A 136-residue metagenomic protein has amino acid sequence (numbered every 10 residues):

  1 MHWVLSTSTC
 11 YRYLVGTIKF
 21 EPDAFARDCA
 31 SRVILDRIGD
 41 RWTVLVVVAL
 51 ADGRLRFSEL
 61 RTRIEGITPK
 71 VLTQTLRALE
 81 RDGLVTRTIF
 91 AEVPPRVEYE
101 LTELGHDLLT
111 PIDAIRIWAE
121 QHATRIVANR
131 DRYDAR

Functional and structural regions predicted by a protein language model:
W3-I18, P22, A26, H106-R136: Amphipathic alpha-helical dimerization/coiled-coil segments that flank or bridge DNA-binding/regulatory modules
V4-S6, L14, E65, L72 (+1 more regions): Low-complexity intrinsically disordered segments
F20, A24-V71, E98, H106: N-terminal helix-turn-helix DNA-binding core of bacterial DNA-binding proteins
F25, F90-A91: Short loop/turn motifs at secondary-structure junctions and domain boundaries
L72, L76-L79: Basic amphipathic alpha-helical segments that dock to polyanions
G83: Glycine-centered, phosphate/nucleic-acid-interacting loop/turn motifs that mediate DNA/RNA or nucleotide
R87: Short beta-strand "wing" residues that participate in macromolecule-binding interfaces
A91-A114: Basic, amphipathic "hinge/linker" alpha-helix immediately C-terminal to the N-terminal HTH DNA-binding motif
